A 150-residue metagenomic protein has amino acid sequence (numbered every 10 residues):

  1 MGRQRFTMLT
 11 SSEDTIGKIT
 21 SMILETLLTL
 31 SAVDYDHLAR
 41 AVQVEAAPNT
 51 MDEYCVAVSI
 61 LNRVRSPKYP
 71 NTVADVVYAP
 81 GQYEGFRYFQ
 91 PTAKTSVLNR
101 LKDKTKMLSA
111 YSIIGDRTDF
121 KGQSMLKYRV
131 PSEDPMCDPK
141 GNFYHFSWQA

Functional and structural regions predicted by a protein language model:
T7, S11-T50: Export/targeting segments at the very N-terminus of extracytoplasmic proteins
V33-A150: Bacterial extracytoplasmic/cell-wall-associated proteins, especially those involved in peptidoglycan
